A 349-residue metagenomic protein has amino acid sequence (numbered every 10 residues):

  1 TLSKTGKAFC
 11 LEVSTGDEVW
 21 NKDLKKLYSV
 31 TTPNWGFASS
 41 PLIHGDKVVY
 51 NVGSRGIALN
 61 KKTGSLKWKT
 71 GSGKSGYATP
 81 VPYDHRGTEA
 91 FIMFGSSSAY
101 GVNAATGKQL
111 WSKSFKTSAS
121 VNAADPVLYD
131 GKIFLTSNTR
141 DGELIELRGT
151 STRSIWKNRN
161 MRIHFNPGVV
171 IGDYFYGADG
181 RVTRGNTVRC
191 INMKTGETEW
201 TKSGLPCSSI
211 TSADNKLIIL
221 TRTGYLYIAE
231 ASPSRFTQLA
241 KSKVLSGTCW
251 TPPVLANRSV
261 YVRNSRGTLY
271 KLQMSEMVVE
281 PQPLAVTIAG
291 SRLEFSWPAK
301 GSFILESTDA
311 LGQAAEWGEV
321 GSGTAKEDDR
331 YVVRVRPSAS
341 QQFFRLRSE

Functional and structural regions predicted by a protein language model:
E12-T15, N60-T63, N103-G107, L147-S151 (+3 more regions): Short loop/turn segments that connect beta-strands within beta-propeller blades
D17-N21, K67-W68, L110, R153 (+3 more regions): A structural motif specific to WD40 beta-propellers
N21-I43, G53, W68-E89, F94-G95 (+6 more regions): Extracytoplasmic beta-rich repeat domains
S246-V279: Blade-level signature of beta-propeller repeat domains, shared across WD40, Kelch, NHL, RCC1 and BNR/Asp-box propellers
E276-E349: Short, composition-biased motifs enriched in small/polar/acidic residues
